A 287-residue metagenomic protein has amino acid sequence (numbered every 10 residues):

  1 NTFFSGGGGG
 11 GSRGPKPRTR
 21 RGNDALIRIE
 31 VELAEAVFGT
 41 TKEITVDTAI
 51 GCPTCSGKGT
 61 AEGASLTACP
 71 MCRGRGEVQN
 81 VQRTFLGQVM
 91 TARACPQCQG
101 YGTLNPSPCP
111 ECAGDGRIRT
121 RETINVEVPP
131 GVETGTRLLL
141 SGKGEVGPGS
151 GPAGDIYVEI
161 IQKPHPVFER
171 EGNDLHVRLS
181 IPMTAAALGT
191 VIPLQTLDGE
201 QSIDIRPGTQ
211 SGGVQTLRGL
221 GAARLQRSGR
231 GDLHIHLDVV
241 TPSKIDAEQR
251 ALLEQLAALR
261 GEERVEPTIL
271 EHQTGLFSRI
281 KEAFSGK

Functional and structural regions predicted by a protein language model:
N1-G63: Long, charged N-terminal interaction/targeting segments
N1-R18, G63-A68, C72-A94, L276-K287: Long amphipathic alpha-helical segments used for membrane anchoring, targeting, substrate engagement, or oligomerization
R18-T41, T103-K287: Charged, often glycine-enriched C-terminal and inter-domain segments that act as flexible interaction/assembly
T45-I124: Cys/His-rich short segments
